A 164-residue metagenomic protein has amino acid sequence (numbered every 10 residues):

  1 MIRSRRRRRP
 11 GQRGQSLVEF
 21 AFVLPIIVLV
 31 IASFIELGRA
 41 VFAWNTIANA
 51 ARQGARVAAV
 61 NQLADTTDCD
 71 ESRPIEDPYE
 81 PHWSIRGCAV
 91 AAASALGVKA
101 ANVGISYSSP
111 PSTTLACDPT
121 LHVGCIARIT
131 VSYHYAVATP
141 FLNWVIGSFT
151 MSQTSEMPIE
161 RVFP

Functional and structural regions predicted by a protein language model:
I2-A89, A93: Alpha-helical assembly-interface signal, strongest on the long, hydrophobic N-terminal helix that forms
D65, V137-P164: Low-complexity, S/T/G/P-rich flexible repeat/linker segments used as non-globular hinges and stalks within
T67, R86, T114-L115, V123: Extracellular secreted precursors and ectodomains with disulfide-bonded cysteine-rich loops/domains
A93-N102: Short secondary-structure junctions
N102-H122: Short amphipathic beta-strand and strand-loop transition segments with alternating hydrophobic
Y107, V131-Y133, I159: Flexible glycine-/small-residue-rich
L121-A127, V145-F149: A generic structural micro-feature
C125-Y135: A short hydrophobic beta-strand element
